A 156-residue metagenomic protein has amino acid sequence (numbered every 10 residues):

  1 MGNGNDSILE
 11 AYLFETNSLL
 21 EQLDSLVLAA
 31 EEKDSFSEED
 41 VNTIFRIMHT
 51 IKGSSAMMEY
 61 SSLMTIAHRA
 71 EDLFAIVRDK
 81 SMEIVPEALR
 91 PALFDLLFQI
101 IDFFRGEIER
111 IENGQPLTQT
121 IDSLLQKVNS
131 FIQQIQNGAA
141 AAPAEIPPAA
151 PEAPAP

Functional and structural regions predicted by a protein language model:
M1-P156: Non-catalytic helical tethers at domain boundaries
